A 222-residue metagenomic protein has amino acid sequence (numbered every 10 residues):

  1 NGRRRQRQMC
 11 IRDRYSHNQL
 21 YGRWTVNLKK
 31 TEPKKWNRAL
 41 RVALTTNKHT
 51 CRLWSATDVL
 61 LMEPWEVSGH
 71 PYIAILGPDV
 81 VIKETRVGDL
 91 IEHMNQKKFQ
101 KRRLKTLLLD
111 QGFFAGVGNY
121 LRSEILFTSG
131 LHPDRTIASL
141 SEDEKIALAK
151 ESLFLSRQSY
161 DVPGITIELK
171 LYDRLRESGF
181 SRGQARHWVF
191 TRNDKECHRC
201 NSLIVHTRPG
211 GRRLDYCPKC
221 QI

Functional and structural regions predicted by a protein language model:
N1-R7, I11: Single conserved hydrophobic/aromatic residue that forms the stacking wall/gate of nucleotide- or nucleobase-binding
R5, K35-W36, P209-G210: Short, ordered beta-strand-loop transition motifs
R12, L20, K48, T57 (+3 more regions): A broadly conserved detector of short glycine/acidic/proline-rich loop/turn motifs that flank catalytic sites and bind
Y15-V117, L121-T128, D143: Phosphate/anion-contacting hairpin/loop surfaces
H93-I222: Basic, nucleic-acid-binding surfaces and adjacent catalytic neighborhoods in DNA/RNA-processing proteins
